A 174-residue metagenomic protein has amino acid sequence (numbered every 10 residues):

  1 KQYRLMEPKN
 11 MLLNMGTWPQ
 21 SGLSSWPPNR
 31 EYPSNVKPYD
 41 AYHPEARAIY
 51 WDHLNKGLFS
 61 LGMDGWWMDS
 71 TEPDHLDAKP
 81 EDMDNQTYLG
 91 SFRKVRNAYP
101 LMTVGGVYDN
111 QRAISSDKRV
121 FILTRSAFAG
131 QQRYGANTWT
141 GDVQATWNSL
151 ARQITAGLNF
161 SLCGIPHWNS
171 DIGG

Functional and structural regions predicted by a protein language model:
K1-G174: Catalytic-domain carbohydrate-binding cleft regions of carbohydrate-active enzymes
